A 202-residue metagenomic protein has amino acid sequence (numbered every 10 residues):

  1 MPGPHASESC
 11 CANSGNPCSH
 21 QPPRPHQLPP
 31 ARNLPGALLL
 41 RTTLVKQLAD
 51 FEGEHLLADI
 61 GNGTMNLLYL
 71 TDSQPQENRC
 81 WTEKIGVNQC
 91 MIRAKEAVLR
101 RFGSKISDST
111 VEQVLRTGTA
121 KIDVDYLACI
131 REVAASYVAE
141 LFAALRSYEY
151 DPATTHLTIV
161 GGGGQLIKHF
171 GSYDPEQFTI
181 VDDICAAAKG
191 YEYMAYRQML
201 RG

Functional and structural regions predicted by a protein language model:
M1-H55, Q74-Q89, R101, S109-G202: Nucleotide/phosphate-binding catalytic cleft detector across ATP-hydrolyzing and phosphate-transferring enzymes
A58-N62: Active-site-proximal alpha-helical scaffolds that flank and shape metal-associated catalytic sites
M65-Y69: Short beta-strand scaffold segments in enzyme catalytic cores
